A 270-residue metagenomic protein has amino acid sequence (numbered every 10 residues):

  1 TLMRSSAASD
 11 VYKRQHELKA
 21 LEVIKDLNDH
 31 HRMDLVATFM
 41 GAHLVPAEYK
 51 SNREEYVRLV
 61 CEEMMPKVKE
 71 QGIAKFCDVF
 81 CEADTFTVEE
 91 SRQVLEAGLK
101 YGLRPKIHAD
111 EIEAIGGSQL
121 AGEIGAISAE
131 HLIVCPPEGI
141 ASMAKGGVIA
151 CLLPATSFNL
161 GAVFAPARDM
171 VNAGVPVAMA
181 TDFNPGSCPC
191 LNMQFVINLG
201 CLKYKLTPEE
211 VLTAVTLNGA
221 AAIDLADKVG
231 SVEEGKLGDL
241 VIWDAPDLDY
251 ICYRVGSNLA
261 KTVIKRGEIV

Functional and structural regions predicted by a protein language model:
T1, T38, T181, T216 (+1 more regions): Ser/Thr-centric signal marking residues that sit in or immediately flank functional binding/regulatory motifs
T1-A8, Y12: Single conserved hydrophobic/aromatic residue that forms the stacking wall/gate of nucleotide- or nucleobase-binding
Q15-L18, H30-A165: Active-site core of metal-dependent hydrolases
I24-K25: Charged low-complexity "KEKE/polyampholyte" interaction tracts
R104, A114-K228, W243-D249, V255 (+1 more regions): Active-site-adjacent C-terminal substructures of enzyme catalytic domains
G235-G238: Loop/turn positions that initiate beta-strands
A260-V270: Short peripheral tails and domain-boundary helices/loops at the edges of structured domains
